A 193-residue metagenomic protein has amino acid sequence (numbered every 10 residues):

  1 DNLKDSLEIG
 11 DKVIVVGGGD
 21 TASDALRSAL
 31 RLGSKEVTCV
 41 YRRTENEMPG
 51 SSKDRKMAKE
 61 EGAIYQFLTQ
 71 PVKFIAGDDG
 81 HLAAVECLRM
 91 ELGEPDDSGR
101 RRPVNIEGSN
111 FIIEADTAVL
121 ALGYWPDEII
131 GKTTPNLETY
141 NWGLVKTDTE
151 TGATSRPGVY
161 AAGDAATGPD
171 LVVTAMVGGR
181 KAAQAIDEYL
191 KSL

Functional and structural regions predicted by a protein language model:
D1-G10, P95-P169: FAD-site-proximal beta/loop scaffold in flavoenzymes
N2-S34: Rossmann-like NAD(P)H-binding beta-loop-alpha module
G18, Y41-T44, D164: Cofactor-binding loop segments of dinucleotide-utilizing enzymes, especially the Rossmann-like FAD- and NAD(P)+-binding
L26-K73: Rossmann-like dinucleotide-binding cores of NAD(P)H-dependent redox enzymes
L68-H81, M90-G93: A conserved short coil-to-beta-strand element within the FAD-binding core of flavoproteins
A162-L193: A conserved FAD-binding loop/helix module that cradles the flavin
